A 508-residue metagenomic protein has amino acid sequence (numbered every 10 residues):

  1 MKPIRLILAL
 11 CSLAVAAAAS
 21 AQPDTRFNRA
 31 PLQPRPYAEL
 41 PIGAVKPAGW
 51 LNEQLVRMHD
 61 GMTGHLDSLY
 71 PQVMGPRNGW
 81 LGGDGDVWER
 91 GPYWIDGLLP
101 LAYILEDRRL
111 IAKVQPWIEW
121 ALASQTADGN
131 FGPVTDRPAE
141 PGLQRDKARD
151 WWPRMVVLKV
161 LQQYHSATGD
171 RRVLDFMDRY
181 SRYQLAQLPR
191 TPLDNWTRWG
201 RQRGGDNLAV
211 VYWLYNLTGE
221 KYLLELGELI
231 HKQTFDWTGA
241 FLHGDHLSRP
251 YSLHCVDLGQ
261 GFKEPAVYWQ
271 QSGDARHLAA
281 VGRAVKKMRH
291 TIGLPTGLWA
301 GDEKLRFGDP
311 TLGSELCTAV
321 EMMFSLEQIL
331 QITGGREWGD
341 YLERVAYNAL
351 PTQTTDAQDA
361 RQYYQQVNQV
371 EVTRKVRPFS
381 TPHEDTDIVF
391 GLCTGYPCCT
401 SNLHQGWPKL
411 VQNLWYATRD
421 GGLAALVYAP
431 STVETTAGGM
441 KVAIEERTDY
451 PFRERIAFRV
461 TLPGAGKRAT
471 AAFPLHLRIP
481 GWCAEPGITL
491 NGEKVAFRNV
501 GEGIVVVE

Functional and structural regions predicted by a protein language model:
M1-L6: Positively charged n-region of N-terminal signal peptides that target proteins for export
I7-A16: Bacterial N-terminal signal peptides
A17-A21: Sec/Tat signal peptide C-region and signal peptidase I cleavage site
Q22-E508: Glycan-recognition and catalytic cores of secretory/periplasmic carbohydrate-active enzymes
